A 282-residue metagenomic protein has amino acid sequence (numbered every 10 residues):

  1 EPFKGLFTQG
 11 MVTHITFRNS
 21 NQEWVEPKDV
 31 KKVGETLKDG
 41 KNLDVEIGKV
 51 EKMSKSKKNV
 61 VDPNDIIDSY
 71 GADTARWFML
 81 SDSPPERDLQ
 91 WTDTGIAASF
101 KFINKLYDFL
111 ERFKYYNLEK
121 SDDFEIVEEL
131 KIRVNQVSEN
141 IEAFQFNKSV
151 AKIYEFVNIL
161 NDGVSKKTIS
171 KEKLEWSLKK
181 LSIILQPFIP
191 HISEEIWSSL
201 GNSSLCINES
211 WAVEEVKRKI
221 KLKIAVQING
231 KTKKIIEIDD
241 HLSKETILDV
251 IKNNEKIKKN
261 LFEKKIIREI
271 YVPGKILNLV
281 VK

Functional and structural regions predicted by a protein language model:
E1-P85: Alpha-helical recognition segments enriched in aromatics with Gly/Pro capping that present substrate-recognition
P2-F3, P63-E237, S243, I270-K275: Helix-rich, typically C-terminal accessory recognition domains appended to large enzymatic cores
I15-T16, K49, G201-N202, I228-N229 (+1 more regions): Short acidic-glycine loop/turn motifs at beta-strand connectors
F17, V33-K41, N208-I220, K258: Short linear motifs in intrinsically disordered
K57-K58, E237-D239, V281: Short clusters of small/polar residues that mark proteolytic maturation junctions
H241-L261: A short, contiguous, amphipathic alpha-helix enriched in charged residues
K259-K282: Cysteine/selenocysteine-centered motifs that mediate thiol-based redox chemistry or coordinate metal-sulfur cofactors
